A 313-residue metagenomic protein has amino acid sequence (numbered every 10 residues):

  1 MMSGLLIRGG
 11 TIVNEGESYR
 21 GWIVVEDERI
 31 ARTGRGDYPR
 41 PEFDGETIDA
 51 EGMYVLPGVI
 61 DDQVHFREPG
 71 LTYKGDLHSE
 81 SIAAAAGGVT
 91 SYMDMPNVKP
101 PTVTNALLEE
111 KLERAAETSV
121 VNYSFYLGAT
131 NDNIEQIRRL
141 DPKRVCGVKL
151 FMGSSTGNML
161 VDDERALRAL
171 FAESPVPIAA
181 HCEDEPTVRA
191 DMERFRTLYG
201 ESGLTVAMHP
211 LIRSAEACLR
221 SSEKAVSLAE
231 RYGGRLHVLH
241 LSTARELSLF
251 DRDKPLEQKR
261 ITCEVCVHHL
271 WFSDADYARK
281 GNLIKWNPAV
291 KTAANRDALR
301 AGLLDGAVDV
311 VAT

Functional and structural regions predicted by a protein language model:
M2-P57: Histidine-rich, glycine-flanked metal-binding segment
G10, I23, E28, G52 (+8 more regions): Divalent metal-coordination and catalytic microenvironments
E51-T118: Metal-associated gating/positioning segment near the N- to mid-region
D62-G75, V98, V121-N133, P210-E216 (+2 more regions): Active-site mouth loops of central-metabolism enzymes
P69, P96-V120, Y126-N131, R139 (+2 more regions): Active-site loop-to-helix "anion-binding N-cap" substructures in soluble metabolic enzymes
K74-S81, N131-L140, K224: Short, acidic/polar
D94, S124-L127, R235-H240: Short catalytic-loop micro-motif centered on adjacent basic/acidic residues
E135-V311: Histidine/acidic residue-rich metal-binding segments in metalloenzymes
